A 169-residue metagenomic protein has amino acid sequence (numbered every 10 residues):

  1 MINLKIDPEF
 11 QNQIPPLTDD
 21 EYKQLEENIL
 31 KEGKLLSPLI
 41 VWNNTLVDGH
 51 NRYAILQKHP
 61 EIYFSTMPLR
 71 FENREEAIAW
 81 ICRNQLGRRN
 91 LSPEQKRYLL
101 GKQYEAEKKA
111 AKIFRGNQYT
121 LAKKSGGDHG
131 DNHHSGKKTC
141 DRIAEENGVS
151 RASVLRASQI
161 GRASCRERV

Functional and structural regions predicted by a protein language model:
M1-I6, P68: Short amphipathic
F10-Y22, E26, L30-E32, R52-Q159: Amphipathic, charge-rich alpha-helical segments that serve as recognition/docking helices
K34-P38: N-terminal BTB/POZ boundary and linker segment
V41-T45: Short active-site oxyanion
G49: Short, conserved phosphate/pyrophosphate- and ester-handling motifs at nucleotide-, phospho-/glycolipid
A163-V169: Conserved small/polar residues in nucleotide/adenosyl-binding loops
